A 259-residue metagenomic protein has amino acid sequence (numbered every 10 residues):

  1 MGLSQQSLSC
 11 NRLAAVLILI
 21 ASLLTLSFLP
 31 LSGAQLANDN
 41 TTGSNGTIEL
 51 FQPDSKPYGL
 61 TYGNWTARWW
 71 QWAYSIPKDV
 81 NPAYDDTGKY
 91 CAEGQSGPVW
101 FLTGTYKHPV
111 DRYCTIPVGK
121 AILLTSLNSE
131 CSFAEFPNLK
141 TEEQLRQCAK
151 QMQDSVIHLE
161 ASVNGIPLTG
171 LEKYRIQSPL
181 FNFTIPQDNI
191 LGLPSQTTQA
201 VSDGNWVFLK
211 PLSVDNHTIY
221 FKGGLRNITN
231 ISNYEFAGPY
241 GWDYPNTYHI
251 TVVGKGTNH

Functional and structural regions predicted by a protein language model:
M1-L36: Secretory targeting signatures
A37-S96, W242-P245, H249-H259: N-terminal segment immediately downstream of the Sec signal-peptide cleavage site in secreted/extracellular proteins
N40, N45, N64, N182 (+2 more regions): N-linked glycosylation sites
P98-Q187: Extracellular-facing segments of soluble proteins and assemblies that are Gly/Ser/Thr-biased and enriched in aromatics
G119, E130, K140-S155, G165 (+1 more regions): Extended, polar beta-sheet/loop recognition surfaces of beta-rich domains that mediate binding to diverse ligands
I122-L124, A161, V214-G223: Short, well-structured beta-strand segments within conserved domains
F133-P137, T218-Y220, I231: A surface/extracellular/periplasmic glyco- and lipid-processing/surface-interacting theme
N189-N216, G224-I231, A237-P239: Exposed beta-sheet edge/beta-hairpin loop segments within beta-rich domains
